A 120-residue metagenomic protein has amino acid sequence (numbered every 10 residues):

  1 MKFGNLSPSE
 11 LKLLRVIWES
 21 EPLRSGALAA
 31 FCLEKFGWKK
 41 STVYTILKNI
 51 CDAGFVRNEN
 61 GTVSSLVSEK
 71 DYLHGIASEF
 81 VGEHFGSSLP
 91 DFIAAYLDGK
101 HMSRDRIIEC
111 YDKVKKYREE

Functional and structural regions predicted by a protein language model:
F3-S9, G61-F80: Short, cationic-aromatic polyanion-contact patches
P8-V16: Pre-recognition alpha-helix immediately N-terminal to the DNA-recognition helix within helix-turn-helix or winged-helix
I17-E21: Short helix-to-turn junction characteristic of helix-turn-helix DNA-binding domains, especially the helix
L23-F31: Short acidic, hydrophobic short linear motifs in intrinsically disordered regions
A30-W38: Short helix-coil junctions and helix-kink-helix linkers
T45, N49: Alpha-helical DNA-recognition elements
C51-G61: A short, conserved structural fragment
S78-E119: Amphipathic alpha-helical dimerization/coiled-coil segments that flank or bridge DNA-binding/regulatory modules
